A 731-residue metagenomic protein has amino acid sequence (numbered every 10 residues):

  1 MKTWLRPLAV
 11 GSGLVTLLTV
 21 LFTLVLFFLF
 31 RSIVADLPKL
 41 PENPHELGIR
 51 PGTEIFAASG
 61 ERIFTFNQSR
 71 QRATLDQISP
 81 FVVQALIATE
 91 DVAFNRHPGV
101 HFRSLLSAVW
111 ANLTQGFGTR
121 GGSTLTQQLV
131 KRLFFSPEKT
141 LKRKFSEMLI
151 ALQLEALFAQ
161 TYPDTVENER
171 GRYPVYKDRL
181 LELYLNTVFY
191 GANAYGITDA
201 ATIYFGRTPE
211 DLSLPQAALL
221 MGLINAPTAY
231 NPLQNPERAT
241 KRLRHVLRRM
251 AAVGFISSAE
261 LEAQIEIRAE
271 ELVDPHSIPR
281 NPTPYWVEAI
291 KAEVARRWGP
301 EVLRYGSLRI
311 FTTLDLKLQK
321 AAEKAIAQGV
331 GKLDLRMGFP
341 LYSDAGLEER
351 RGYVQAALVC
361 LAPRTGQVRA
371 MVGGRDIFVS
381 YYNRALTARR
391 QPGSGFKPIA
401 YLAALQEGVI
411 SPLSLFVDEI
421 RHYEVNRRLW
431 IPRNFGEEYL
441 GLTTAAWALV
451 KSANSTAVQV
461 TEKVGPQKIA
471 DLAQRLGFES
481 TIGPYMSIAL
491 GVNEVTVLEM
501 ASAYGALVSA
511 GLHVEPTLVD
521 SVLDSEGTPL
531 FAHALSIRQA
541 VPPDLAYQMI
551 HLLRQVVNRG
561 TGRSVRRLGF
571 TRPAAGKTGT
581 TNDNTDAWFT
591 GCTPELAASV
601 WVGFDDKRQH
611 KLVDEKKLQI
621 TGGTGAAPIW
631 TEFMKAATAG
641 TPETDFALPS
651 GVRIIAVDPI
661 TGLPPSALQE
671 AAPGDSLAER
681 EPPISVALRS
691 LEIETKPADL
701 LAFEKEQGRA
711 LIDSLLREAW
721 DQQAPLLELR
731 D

Functional and structural regions predicted by a protein language model:
M1-E54, A93, L113, P284 (+1 more regions): N-terminal type II signal-anchor transmembrane helix that functions as the membrane-insertion/stop-transfer segment
L29-F30, I78, E90-H101, T114-T119 (+16 more regions): Bacterial peptidoglycan biogenesis and beta-lactam-recognition machinery
R50-S257, D376, Y439, W447-N454 (+1 more regions): Peptidoglycan glycan-strand catalytic modules in the bacterial/periplasmic cell-wall system
T114-K139, E210, S277-P282, I410-I469 (+3 more regions): Conserved catalytic neighborhood of penicillin-recognizing serine enzymes
E155, A159-T161, N168-P174, I224-R242 (+9 more regions): Active-site loop and adjoining helix of the penicillin-binding protein/serine DD-peptidase-beta-lactamase fold
S257-V354, L535: Non-catalytic structural connector segments
T312-A362, M371-V372, D376-N383, F396 (+4 more regions): A penicillin-recognizing enzyme superfamily signal
I655-D731: Low-complexity, Gly/Ser/Thr/Pro-rich intrinsically disordered linker/tail segments
